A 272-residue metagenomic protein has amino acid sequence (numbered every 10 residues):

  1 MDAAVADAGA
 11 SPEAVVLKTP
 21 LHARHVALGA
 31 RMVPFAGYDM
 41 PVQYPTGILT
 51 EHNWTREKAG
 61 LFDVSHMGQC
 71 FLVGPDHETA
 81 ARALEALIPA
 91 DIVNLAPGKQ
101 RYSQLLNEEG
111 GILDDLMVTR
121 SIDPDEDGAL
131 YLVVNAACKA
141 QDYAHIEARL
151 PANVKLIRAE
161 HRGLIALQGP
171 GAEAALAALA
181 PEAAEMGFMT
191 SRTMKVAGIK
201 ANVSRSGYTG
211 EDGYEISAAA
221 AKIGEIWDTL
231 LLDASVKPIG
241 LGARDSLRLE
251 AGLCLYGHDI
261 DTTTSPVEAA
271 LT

Functional and structural regions predicted by a protein language model:
M1-T272: Basic, glycine/lysine-rich polyanion-binding surfaces/domains
